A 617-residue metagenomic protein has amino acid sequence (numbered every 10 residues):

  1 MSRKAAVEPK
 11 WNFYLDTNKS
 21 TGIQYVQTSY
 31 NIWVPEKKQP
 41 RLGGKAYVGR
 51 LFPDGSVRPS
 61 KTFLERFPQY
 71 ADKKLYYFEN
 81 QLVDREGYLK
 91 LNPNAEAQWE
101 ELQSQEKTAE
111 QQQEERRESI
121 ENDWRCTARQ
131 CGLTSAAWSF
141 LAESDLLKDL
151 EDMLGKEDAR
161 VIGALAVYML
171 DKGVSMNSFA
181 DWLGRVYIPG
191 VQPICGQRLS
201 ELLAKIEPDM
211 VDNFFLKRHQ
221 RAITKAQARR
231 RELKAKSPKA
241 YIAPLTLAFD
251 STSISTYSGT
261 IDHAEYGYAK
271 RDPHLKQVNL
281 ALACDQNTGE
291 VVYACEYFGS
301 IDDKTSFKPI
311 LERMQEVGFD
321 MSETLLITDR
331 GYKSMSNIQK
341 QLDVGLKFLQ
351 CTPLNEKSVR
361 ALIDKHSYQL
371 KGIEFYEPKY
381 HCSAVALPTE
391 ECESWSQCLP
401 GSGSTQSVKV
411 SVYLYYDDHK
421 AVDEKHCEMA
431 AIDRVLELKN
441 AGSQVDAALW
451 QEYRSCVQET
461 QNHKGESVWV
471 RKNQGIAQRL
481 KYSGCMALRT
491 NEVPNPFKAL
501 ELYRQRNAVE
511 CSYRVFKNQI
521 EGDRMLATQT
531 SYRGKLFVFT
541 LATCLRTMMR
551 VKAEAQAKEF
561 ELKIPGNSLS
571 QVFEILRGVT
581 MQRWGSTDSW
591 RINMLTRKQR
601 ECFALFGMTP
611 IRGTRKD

Functional and structural regions predicted by a protein language model:
M1-A248, T252-H263, A281-S300, R479 (+1 more regions): Dynamic "connector" segments at or just before major functional cores
P35, V186-Q192, D209, A240 (+5 more regions): Secondary-structure transition/capping motifs at alpha-helix termini and the adjoining loop/turn into the next element
D158-A159, D171, C195, L245 (+6 more regions): Secondary-structure capping and boundary motifs in well-ordered enzyme cores
Y293-E296, V344-L502, A555, S570-D617: An anionic, glycine-rich sequence signature occurring as long contiguous blocks
C295-V317: Active-site beta-loop-alpha junctions of metal-dependent nucleic acid enzymes, especially the RNase H-like/DDE
D302, L326-S336, L354-K357, T530-K535: Acidic, metal-coordinating catalytic cores used for nucleic-acid/nucleotide bond scission and strand-transfer chemistry
A499-A527: Short amphipathic alpha-helical "interface-anchor" segments enriched in bulky aromatics
T528-R550: Basic, amphipathic alpha-helical segments enriched in Lys/Arg and hydrophobic/aromatic residues
